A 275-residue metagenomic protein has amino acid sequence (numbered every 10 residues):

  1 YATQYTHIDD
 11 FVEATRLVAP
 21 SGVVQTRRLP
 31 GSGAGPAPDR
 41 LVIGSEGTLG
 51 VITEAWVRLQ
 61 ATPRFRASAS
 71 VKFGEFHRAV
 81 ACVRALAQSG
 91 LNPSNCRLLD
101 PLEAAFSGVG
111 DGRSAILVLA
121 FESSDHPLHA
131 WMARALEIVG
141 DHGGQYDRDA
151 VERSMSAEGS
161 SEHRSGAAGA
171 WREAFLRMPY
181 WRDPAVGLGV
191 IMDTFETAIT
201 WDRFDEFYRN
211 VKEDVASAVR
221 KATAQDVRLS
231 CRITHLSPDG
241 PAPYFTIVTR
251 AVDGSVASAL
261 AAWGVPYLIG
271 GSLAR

Functional and structural regions predicted by a protein language model:
Y1-R97: FAD-binding subdomain of flavoenzyme oxidoreductases
A61, A67, K72, V80-W263: C-terminal substrate-recognition/cap domain of FAD-linked oxidoreductases
G270: Long, contiguous binding/interaction regions
